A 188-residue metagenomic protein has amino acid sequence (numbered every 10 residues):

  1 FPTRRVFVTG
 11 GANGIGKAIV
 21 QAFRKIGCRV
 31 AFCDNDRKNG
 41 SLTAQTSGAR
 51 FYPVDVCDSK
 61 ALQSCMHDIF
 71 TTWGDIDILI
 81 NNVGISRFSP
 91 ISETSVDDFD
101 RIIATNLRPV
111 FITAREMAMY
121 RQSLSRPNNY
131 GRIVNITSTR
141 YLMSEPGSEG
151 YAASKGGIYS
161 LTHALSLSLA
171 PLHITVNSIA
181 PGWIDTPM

Functional and structural regions predicted by a protein language model:
F1-A31: Canonical Rossmann dinucleotide-binding motif of NAD(H)/NADP(H)-dependent dehydrogenases/reductases, specifically
I26-L42: Conserved glycine-rich Rossmann-like NAD(P)H-binding loop of the short-chain dehydrogenase/reductase
P90-I91, S95-I103: Substrate-binding pocket helix/loop in short-chain dehydrogenase/reductase
T94, M143-A152, A164, M188: Active-site loop-to-helix junction immediately N-terminal to the catalytic Tyr of the SDR YXXXK motif in Rossmann-fold
A114, S154, T162: Active-site helix of classical SDR
M119, L167-S168: Alpha-helical segment proximal to the catalytic Tyr-Lys
S138: Residue(s) in the substrate-gating loop at a strand-loop-helix junction that position the organic substrate next
